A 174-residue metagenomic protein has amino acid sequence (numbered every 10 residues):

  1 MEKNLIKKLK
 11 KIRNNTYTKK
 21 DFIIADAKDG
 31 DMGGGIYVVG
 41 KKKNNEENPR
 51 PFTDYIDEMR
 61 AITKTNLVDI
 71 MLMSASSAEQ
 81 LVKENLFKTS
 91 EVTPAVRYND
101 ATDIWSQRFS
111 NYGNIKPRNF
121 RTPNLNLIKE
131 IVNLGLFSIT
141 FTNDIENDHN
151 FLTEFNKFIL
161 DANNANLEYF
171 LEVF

Functional and structural regions predicted by a protein language model:
M1-N150: Alpha/beta catalytic barrel-like cores
L152-F174: Conserved anion-binding
